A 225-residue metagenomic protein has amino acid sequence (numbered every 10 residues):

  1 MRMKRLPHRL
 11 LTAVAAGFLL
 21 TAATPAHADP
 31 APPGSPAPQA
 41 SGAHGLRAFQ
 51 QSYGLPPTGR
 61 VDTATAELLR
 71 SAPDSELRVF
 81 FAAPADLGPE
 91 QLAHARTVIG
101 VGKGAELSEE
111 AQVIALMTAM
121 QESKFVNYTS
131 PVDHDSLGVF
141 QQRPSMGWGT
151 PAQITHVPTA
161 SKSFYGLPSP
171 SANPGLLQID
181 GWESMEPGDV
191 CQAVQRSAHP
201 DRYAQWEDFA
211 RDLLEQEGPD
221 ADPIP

Functional and structural regions predicted by a protein language model:
M1-D29: Secretory targeting and sorting signals
D29-S71: Short acidic, glycine/serine/threonine-rich helix-capping segments at coil-helix boundaries
Q39-A43, T58-D62, P84-A95, G104-A111 (+5 more regions): Solvent-exposed, acidic/flexible segments
A43-L46, A66, L92-I99, Q112-A115 (+4 more regions): Extracytoplasmic/secreted envelope proteins and their assembly/folding machinery, especially bacterial periplasmic
Q51-L55, R70-D74, K103-L107, M120-K124 (+5 more regions): Sec-exported extracytoplasmic/periplasmic mature domains
V61-L68, I114-E122, D135-V139: Acidic helix-start/capping segments at beta-turn-to-alpha-helix junctions
E76-E90, S123-P187, A193-R196: Peptidoglycan-targeting cell-wall enzymes and recognition modules
E76-M120, K124, E217-A221: Export/targeting segments at the very N-terminus of extracytoplasmic proteins
